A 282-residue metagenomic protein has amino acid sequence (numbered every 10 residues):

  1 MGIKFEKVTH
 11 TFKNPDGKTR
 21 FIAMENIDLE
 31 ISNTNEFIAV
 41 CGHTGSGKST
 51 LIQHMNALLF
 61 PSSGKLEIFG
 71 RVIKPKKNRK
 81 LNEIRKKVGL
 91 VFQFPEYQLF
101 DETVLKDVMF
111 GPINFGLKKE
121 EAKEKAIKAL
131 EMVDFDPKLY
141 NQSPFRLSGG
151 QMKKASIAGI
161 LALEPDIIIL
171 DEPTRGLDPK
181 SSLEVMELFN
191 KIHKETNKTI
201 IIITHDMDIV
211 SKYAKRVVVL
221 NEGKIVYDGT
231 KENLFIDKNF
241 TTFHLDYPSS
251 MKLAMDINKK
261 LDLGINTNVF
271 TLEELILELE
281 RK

Functional and structural regions predicted by a protein language model:
N56: Helix-to-loop junction immediately C-terminal to a conserved catalytic motif
G64-P75, I84: Conserved ABC transporter NBD signature motif
E121-K138: Conserved ABC ATPase "signature" region
S143-L147, Q151: Conserved ABC ATPase signature
E164: Conserved catalytic motifs of ABC-family nucleotide-binding domains
I168-D171: Catalytic Walker B motif of ABC-type/P-loop ATPase nucleotide-binding domains
E222-G223: Conserved ABC ATPase "signature" C-loop
